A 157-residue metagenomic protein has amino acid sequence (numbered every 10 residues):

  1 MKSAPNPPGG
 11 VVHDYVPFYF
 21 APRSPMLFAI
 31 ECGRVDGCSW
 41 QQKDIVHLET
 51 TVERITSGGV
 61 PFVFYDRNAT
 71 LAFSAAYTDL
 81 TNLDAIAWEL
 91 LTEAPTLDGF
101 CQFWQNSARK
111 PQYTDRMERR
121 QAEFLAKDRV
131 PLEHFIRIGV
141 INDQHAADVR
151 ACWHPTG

Functional and structural regions predicted by a protein language model:
M1-G157: Active-site-proximal loop/hinge segments that shape catalytic or ion-binding/gating pockets
